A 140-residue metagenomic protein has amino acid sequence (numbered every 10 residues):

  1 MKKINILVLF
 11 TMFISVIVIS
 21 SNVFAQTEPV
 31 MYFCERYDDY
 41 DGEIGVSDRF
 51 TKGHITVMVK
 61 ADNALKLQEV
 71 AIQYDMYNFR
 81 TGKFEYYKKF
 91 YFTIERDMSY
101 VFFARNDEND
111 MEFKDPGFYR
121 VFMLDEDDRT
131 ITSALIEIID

Functional and structural regions predicted by a protein language model:
M1-F10: Bacterial N-terminal signal peptides that target proteins for export
V8-L9, S20, G42: A periodicity- and composition-biased signal for non-globular, repetitive helical segments
T11-I14, V59: Core hydrophobic alpha-helical transmembrane segments of single-pass membrane proteins
I14-V23: C-terminal segment of classical bacterial N-terminal signal peptides
Q26-P116, F122-L135: Contiguous segments within soluble domain cores/interaction surfaces
I138-D140: Interdomain boundary/hinge segments at the C-termini of tandem beta-sandwich modules
